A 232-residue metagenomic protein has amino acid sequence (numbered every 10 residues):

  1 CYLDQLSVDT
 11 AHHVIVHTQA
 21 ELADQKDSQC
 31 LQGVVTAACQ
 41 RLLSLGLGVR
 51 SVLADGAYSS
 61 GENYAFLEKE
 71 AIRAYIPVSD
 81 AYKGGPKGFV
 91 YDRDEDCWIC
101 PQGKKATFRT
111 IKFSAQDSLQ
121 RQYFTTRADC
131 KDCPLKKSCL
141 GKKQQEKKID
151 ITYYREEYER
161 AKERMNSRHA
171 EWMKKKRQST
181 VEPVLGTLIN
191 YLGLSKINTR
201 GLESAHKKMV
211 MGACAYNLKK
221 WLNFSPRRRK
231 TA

Functional and structural regions predicted by a protein language model:
C1-A232: Anion-binding and metal-coordination hotspots
